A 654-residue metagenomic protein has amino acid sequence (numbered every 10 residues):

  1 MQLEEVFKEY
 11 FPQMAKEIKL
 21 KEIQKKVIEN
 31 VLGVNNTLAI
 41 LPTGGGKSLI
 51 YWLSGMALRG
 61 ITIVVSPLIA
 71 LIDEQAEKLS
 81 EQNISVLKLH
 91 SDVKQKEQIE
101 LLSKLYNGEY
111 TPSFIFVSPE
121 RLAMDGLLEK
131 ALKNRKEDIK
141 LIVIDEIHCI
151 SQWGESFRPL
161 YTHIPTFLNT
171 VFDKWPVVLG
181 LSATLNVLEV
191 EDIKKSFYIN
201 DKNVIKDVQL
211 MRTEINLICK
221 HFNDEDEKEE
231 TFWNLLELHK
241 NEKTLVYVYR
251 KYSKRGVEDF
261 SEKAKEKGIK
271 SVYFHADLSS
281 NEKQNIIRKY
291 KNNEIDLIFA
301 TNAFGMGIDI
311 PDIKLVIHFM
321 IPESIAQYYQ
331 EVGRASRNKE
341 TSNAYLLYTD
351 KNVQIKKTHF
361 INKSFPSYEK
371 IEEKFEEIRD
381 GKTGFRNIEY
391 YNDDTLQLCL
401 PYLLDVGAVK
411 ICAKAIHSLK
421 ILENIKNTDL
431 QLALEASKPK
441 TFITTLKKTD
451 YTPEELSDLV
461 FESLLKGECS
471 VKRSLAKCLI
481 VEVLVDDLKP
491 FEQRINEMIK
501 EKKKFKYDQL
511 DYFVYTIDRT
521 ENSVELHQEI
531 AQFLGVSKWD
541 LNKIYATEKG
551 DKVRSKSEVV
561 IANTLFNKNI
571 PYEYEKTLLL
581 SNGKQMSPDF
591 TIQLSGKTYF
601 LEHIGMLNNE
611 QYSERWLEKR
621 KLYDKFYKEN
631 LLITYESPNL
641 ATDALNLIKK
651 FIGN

Functional and structural regions predicted by a protein language model:
M1-I40: Conserved pre-motif I regulatory segment
V34-W52, V65-S66: Walker A/P-loop
L49, G60-E97, E120-A123, T184-E189 (+1 more regions): Conserved Walker A/P-loop ATP-binding site and its immediately adjacent core in helicase/helicase-like ATPase domains
W52, Q95-L141, I150-E155: Conserved helix/coil segment N-terminal to the catalytic DExD/H
E137-L141, H148-D207: Post-DEXD/H (motif II) to motif III coupling segment of the RecA-like Helicase ATP-binding lobe
N203-R255, F260-S261: Conserved interdomain linker/interface between the two RecA-like ATPase lobes of SF2 helicase motors
L238-N302, I308-L534: C-terminal helicase lobe
L594-K650: Basic, amphipathic alpha-helical patches used to engage nucleic acids or provide basic targeting signals, exemplified
